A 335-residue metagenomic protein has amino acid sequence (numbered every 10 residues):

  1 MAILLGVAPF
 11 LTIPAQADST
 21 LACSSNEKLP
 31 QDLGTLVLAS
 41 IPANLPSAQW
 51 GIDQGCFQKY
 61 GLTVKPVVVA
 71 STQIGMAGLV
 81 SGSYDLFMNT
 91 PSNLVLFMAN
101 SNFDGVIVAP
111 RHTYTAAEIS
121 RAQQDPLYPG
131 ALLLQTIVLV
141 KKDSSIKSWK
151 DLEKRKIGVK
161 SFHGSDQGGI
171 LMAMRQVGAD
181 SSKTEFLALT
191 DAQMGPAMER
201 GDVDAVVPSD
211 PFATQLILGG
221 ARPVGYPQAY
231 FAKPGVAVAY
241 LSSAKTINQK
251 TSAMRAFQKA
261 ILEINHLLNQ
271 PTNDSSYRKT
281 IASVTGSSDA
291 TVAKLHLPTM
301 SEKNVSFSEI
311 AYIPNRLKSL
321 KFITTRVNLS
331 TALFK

Functional and structural regions predicted by a protein language model:
G6-P14: C-terminal segment of classical bacterial N-terminal signal peptides
D18-M172, Q176-V177: Short, glycine-/small- and polar/acidic-enriched structural segments that line small-molecule recognition paths
P46, Q54-G55, A77, S81 (+12 more regions): Solvent-exposed, polar/charged alpha-helical surfaces in well-ordered, non-transmembrane soluble domains, broadly
M88-N102, L171, Q176, D204-R222 (+2 more regions): A ligand-binding cleft/hinge motif common to bilobed small-molecule-binding domains
S92, S182-L187, A192-I281: Pocket-lining segment of extracytoplasmic ligand-binding domains
T115-A131, Y230-F231, S301-F307, L329: Short, solvent-exposed loop/beta-turn-alpha elements that line the ligand-binding surface or hinge of extracytoplasmic
N248-T324: Secondary-structure end/capping motifs
T325-K335: Hinge/cleft segment of the Venus flytrap/periplasmic-binding protein
